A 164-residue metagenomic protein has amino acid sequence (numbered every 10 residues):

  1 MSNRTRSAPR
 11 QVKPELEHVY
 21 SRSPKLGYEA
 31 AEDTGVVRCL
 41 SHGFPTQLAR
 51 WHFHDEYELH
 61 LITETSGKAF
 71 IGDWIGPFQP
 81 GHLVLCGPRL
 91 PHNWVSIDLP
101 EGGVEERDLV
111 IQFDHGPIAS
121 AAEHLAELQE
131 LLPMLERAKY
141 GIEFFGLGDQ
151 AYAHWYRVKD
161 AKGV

Functional and structural regions predicted by a protein language model:
M1-L83: Generic protein-terminus/edge-of-domain signal
S2-R22, L26-D33, G87-R157: A hydrophobic/aromatic-rich effector-binding and dimerization subdomain of bacterial HTH-type transcriptional regulators
D55-Y57, D98, K159: Short, isolated positions within intrinsically disordered regulatory regions of eukaryotic proteins
G67, K139-Y140, G163: Generic structural signal for secondary-structure transition and capping sites
R157-G163: Basic, amphipathic alpha-helical hairpins
